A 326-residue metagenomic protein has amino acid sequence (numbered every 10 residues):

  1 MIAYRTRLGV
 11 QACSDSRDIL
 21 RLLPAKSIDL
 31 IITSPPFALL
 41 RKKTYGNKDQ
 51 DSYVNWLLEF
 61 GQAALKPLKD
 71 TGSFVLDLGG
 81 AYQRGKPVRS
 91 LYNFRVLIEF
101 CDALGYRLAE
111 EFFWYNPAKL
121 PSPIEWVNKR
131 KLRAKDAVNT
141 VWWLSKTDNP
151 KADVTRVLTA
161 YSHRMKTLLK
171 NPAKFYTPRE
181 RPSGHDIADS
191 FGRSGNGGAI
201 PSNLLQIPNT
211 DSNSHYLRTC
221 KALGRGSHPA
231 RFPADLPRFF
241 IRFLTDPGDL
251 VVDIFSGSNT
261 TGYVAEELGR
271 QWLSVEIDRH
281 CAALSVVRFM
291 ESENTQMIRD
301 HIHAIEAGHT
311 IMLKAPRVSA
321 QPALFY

Functional and structural regions predicted by a protein language model:
M1-L284, R317-Y326: Core catalytic lobe of class I
A283-Y326: PRPP-dependent phosphoribosyltransferase catalytic core
